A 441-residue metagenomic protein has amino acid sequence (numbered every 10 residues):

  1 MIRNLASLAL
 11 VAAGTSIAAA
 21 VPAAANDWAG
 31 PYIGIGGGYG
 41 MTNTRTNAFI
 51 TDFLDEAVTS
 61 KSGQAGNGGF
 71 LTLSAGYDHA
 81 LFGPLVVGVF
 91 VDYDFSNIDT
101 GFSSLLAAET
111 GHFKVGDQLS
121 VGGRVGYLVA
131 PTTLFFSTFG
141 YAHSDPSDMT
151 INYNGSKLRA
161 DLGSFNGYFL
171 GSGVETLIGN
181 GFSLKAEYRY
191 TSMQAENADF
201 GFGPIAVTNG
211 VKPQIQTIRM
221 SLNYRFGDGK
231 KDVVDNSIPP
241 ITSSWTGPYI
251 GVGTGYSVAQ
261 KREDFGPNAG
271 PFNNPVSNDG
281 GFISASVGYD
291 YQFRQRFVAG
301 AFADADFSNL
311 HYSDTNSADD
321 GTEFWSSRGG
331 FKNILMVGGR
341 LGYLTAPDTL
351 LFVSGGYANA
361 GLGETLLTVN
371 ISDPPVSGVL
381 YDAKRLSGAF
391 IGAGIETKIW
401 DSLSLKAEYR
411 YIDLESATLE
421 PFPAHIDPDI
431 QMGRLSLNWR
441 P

Functional and structural regions predicted by a protein language model:
M1-A23: Gram-negative bacterial Sec-dependent N-terminal signal peptides
I2, V21-P441: Gram-negative outer-membrane beta-barrel domains
